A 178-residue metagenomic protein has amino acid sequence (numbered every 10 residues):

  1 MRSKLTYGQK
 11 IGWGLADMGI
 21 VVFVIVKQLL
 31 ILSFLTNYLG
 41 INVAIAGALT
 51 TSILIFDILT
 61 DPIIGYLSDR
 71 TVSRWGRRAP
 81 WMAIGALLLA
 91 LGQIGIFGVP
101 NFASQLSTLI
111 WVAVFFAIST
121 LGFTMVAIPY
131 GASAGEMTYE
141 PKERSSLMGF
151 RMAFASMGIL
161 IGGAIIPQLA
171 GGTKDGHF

Functional and structural regions predicted by a protein language model:
M1-F178: Membrane-embedded alpha-helical bundles of multi-pass transporters/translocases, especially carrier/permease families
